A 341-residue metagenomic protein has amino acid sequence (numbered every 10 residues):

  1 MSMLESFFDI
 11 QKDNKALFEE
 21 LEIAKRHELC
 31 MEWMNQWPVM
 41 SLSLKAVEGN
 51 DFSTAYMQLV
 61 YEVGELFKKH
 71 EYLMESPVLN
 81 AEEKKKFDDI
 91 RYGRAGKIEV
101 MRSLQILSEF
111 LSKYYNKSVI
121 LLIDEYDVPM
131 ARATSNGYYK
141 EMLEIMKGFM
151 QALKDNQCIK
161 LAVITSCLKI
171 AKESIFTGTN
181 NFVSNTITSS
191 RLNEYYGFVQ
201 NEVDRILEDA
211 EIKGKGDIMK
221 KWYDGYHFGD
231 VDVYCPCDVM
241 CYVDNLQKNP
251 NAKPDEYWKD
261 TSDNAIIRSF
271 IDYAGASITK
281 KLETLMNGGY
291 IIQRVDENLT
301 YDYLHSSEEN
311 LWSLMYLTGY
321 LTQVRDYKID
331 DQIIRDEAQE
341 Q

Functional and structural regions predicted by a protein language model:
M1-Q341: Phosphate-binding site recognition
